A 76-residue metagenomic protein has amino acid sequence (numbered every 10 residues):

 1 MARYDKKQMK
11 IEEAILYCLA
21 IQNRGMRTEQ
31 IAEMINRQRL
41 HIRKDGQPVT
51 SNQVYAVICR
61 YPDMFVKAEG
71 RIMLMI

Functional and structural regions predicted by a protein language model:
A2-E12, E29, I35-I76: Charged low-complexity interaction tracts in eukaryotic proteins
L19-R24: Short helix-capping/hinge SLiMs at alpha-helix to coil transitions
